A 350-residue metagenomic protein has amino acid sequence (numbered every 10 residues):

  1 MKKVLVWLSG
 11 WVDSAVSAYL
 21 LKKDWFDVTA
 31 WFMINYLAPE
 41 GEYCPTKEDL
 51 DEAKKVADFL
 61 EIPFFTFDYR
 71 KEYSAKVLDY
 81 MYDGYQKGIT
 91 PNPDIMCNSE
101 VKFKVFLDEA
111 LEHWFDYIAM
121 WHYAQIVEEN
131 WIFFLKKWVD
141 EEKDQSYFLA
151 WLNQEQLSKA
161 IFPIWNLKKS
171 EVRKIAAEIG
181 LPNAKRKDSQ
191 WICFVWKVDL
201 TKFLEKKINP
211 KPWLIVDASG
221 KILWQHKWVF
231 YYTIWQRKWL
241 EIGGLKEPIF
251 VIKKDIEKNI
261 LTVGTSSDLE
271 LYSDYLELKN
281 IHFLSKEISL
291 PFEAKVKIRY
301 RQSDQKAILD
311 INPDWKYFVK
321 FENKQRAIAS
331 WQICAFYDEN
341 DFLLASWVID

Functional and structural regions predicted by a protein language model:
M1-W151, S170-E171, A177, V251: ATP-dependent adenylation/nucleotidyltransferase module used to activate substrates
A38, A119-V127, I132-D350: AMP-forming adenylation/ATP pyrophosphatase catalytic core
